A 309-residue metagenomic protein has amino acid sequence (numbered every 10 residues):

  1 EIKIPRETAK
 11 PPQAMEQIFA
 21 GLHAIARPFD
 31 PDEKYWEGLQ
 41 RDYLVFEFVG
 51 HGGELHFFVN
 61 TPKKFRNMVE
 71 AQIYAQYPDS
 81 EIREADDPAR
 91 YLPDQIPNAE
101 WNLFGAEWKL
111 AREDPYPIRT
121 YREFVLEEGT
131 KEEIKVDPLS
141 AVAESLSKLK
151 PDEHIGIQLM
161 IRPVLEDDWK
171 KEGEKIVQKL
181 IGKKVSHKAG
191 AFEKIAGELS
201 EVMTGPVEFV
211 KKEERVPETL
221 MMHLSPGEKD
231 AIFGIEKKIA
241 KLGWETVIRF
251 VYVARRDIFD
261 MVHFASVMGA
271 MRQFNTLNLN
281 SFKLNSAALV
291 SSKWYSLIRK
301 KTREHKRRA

Functional and structural regions predicted by a protein language model:
E1-A309: Extended, folded cores of ATP/NTP-driven motor/assembly subunits in large transport and secretion machines
